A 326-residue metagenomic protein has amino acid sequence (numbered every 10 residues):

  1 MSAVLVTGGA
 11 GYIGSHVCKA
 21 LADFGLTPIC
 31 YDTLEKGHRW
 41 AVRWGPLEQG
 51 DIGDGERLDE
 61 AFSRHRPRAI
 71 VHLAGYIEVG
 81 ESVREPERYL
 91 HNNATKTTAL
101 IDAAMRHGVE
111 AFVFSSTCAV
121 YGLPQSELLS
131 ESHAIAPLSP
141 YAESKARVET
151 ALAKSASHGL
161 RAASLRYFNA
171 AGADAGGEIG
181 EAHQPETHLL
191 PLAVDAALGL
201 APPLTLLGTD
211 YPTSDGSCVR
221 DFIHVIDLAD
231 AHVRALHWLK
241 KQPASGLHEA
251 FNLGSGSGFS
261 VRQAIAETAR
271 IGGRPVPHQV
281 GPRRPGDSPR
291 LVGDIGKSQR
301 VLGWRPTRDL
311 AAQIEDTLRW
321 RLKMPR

Functional and structural regions predicted by a protein language model:
V4-F24: N-terminal Rossmann NAD(P)H-binding glycine-rich loop of SDR-like oxidoreductase domains
S15, R64, R84-V113: NAD(P)-cofactor binding segment of oxidoreductase domains
W44-D54: Rossmann-fold cofactor-recognition segment
I52-N92: NAD(P)H-binding glycine-rich loop region in Rossmannoid oxidoreductase-like domains and their noncatalytic homologs
G53, R88-K96, I135, E143-S144: Glycine-rich NAD(P)-binding loop of the Rossmann-fold in SDR/ketoreductase-type enzymes
H72, T98-P140, K154-A163: Conserved Rossmann-fold NAD(P)-dependent oxidoreductase catalytic core, especially the SDR/UDP-sugar
L123, L138-A171, P191-G199: Active-site Tyr-X1-5-Lys
L192-R326: C-terminal substrate-binding subdomain of Rossmann-fold SDR/epimerase-dehydratase oxidoreductases
